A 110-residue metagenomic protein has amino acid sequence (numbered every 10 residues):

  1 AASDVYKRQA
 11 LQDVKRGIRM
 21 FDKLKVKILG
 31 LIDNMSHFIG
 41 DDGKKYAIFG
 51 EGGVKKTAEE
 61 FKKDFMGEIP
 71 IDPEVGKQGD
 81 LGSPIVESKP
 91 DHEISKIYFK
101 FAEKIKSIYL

Functional and structural regions predicted by a protein language model:
A1-Y6: Short, small-residue-biased leader/transition segments that mark boundaries at the very start of proteins
K7-D13, A47-I48: Active-site glycine- and acidic-residue-rich loops that bind and position anionic ligands or nucleotide-like cofactors
I18-L110: C-terminal lobe/tail of nucleotide-utilizing enzymes
